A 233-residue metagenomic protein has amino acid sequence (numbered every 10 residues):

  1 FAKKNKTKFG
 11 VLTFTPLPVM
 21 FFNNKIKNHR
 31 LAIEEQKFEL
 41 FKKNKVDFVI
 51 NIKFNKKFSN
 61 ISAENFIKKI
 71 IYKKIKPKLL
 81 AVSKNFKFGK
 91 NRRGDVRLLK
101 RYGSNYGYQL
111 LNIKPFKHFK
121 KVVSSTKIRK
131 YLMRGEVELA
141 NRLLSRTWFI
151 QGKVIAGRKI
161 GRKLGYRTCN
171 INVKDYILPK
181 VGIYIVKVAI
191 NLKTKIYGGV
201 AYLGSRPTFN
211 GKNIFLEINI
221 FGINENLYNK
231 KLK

Functional and structural regions predicted by a protein language model:
F1-I33: N-terminal catalytic cores of NTP/NDP-binding nucleotidyl/phosphoryl-transfer enzymes
K8-G10, F48, L79, L111 (+1 more regions): A structural signal for isolated positions on well-ordered beta-strands in alpha/beta enzyme cores
L12-P16, N44, F48-K57, K114: A conserved beta-strand->alpha-helix junction
A32-E35, L40-K43, D47: ATP-dependent adenylation/nucleotidyltransferase module used to activate substrates
N60-R167: Classical nucleotidyltransferase
I155-K233: Phosphate/ribose-recognition catalytic cores of enzymes acting on nucleotide-derived substrates
